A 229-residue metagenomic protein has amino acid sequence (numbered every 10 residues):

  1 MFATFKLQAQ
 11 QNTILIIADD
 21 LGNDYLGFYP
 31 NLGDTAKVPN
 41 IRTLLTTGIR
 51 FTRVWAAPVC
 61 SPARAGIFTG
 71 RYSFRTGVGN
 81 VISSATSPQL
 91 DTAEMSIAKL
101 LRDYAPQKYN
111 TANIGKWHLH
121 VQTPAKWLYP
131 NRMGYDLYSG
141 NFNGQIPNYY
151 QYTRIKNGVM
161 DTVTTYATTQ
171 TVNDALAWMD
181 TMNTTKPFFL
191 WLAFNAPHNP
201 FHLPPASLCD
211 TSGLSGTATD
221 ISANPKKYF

Functional and structural regions predicted by a protein language model:
M1-Q11: Bacterial Sec-dependent N-terminal signal peptides
Q10-F229: Formylglycine-dependent sulfatase
